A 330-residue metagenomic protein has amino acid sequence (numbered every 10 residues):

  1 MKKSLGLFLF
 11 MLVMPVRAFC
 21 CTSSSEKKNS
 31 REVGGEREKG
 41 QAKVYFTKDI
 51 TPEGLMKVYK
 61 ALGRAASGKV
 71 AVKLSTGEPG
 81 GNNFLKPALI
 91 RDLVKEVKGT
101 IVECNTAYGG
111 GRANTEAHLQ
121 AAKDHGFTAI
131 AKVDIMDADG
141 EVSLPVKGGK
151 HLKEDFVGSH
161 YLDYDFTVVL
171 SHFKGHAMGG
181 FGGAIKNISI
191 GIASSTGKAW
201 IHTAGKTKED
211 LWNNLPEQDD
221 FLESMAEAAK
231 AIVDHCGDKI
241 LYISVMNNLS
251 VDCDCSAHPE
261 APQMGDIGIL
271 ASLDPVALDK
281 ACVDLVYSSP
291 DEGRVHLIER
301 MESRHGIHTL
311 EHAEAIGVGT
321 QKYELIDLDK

Functional and structural regions predicted by a protein language model:
M1-C21: N-terminal export/membrane-targeting signals
K2-K3, L9, K27-K28, G34 (+1 more regions): Intrinsic low-complexity, intrinsically disordered segments enriched in polar/basic residues
G6, S25-K27, E32, E302 (+1 more regions): Serine/proline-rich low-complexity intrinsically disordered segments, especially terminal tails, linkers
L9-M14, R31, T100, K186: Residue-level marker of intrinsically disordered, low-complexity segments enriched for small/polar residues
L12-V13, A18, V33, T167 (+1 more regions): Hydrophobic transmembrane signal anchors and adjacent membrane-proximal interface regions, especially in viral
V16-E38: Bacterial Sec-dependent signal peptides at the C-terminal "C-region" and cleavage site
R37-R91, E96-K330: Extended, low-polarity segments enriched in aliphatic/aromatic residues
